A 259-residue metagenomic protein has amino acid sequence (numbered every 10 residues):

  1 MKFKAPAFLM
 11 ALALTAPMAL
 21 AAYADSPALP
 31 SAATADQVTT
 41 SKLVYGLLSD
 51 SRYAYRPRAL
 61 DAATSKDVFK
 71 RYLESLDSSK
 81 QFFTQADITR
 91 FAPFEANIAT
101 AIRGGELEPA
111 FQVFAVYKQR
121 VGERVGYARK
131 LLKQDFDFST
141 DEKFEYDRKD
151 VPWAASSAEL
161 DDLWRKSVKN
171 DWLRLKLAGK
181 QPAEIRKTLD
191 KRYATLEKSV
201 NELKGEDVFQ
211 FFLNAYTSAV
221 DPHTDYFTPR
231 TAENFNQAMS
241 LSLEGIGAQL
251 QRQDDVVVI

Functional and structural regions predicted by a protein language model:
K2-F8, A21-I259: Flexible, low-complexity junctional segments that flank or bridge functional domains
L9-A19: Bacterial N-terminal signal peptides
